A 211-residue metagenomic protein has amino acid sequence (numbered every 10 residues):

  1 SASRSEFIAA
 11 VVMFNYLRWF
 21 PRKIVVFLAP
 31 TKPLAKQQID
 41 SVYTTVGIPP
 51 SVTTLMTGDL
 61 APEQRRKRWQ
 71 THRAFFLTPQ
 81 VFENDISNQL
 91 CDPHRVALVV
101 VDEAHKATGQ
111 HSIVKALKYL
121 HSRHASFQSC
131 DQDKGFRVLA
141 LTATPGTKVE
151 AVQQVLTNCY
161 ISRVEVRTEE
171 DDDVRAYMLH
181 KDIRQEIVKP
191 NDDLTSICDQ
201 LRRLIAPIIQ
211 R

Functional and structural regions predicted by a protein language model:
A2-A10, P21-T44, V81-E83, T144-A151: Conserved Walker A/P-loop ATP-binding site and its immediately adjacent core in helicase/helicase-like ATPase domains
R4-F14, G109, V114-A116: Motif I (Walker A/P-loop) of helicase-class P-loop NTPases
N15-K23, V46-P50: Post-Walker A helix-loop "phosphate-sensing" segment adjacent to the P-loop in P-loop NTPases
L34-T57, L156-Y160: Conserved helix-turn-beta segment of the N-terminal RecA-like "Helicase ATP-binding" lobe in SF1/SF2 helicases
A35-Q38, E63-R66, E83-N84, T108-Q110 (+3 more regions): Switch/connector loops and helix/strand junctions flanking conserved nucleotide-binding motifs in nucleotide-processing
P62-F76: Conserved motor-coupling elements within RecA-like helicase/translocase cores
P79-E83, Q89-T147, A151: SF2 helicase catalytic motif II
Q153, I161-R211: Conserved interdomain linker/interface between the two RecA-like ATPase lobes of SF2 helicase motors
